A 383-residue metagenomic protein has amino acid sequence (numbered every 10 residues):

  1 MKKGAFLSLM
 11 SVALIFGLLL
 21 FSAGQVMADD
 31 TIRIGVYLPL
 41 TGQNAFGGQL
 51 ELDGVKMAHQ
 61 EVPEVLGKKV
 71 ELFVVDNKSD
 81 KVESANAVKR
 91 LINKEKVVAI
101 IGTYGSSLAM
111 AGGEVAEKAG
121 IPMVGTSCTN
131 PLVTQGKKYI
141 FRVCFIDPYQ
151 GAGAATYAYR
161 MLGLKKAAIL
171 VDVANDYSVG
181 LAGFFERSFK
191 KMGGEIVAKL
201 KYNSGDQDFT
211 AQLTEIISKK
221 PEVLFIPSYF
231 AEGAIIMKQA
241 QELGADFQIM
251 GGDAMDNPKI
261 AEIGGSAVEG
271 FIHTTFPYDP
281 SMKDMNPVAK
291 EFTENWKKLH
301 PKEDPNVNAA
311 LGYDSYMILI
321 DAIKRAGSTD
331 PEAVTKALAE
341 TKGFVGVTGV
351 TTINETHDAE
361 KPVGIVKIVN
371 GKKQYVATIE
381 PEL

Functional and structural regions predicted by a protein language model:
G35-G54, V62, V75-V82, Y104-S107 (+4 more regions): Extracytoplasmic "Venus flytrap"
V36, L91, E95-Y104, V124-T126 (+5 more regions): Periplasmic-binding protein-like
F46-D53, E61-T134, V143, Y202-F209 (+2 more regions): Beta-alpha junction/loop-to-helix N-cap segments that form part of ligand/metal-binding clefts
S84, V143-K166, V179-L181, Q207-T210 (+4 more regions): Hydrophobic alpha-helical segments within soluble ligand-binding/sensing domains
A116, A182-F276: Extracellular/periplasmic bilobed ligand-binding domains
I140-S204, V223, P301, L319: An alpha-beta-alpha
M237-Y313, K367-L383: Extracellular/periplasmic periplasmic-binding protein-like sensory domains
W296-A310, I318-K373: Segments of small-molecule ligand-sensing domains
